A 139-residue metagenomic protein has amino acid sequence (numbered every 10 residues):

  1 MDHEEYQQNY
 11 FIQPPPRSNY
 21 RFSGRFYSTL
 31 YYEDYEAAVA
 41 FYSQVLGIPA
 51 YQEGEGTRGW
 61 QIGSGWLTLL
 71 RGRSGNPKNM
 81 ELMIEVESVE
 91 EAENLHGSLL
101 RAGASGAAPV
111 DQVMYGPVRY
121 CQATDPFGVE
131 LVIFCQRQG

Functional and structural regions predicted by a protein language model:
M1-V39, L82, R137-G139: N-terminal beta-strand motif that seeds the catalytic metal site of vicinal oxygen chelate
D2-P14, I48-E81, V86, E130-Q136: Conserved short beta-strand elements that form part of the metal-binding/catalytic scaffold of enzyme active sites
R17-N19, P49, Q112: Residues embedded in well-ordered secondary-structure elements
R21-G24, S74-N79, Y115: Short glycine-enriched loop/turn motifs at secondary-structure junctions
F22-S23, T29-L67: Core segments of cupin and vicinal oxygen chelate
Y31, L70-R71, M114, Q122 (+1 more regions): Short beta->alpha transition motifs characteristic of CBS
D34-E36, I84-E130: Vicinal oxygen chelate
